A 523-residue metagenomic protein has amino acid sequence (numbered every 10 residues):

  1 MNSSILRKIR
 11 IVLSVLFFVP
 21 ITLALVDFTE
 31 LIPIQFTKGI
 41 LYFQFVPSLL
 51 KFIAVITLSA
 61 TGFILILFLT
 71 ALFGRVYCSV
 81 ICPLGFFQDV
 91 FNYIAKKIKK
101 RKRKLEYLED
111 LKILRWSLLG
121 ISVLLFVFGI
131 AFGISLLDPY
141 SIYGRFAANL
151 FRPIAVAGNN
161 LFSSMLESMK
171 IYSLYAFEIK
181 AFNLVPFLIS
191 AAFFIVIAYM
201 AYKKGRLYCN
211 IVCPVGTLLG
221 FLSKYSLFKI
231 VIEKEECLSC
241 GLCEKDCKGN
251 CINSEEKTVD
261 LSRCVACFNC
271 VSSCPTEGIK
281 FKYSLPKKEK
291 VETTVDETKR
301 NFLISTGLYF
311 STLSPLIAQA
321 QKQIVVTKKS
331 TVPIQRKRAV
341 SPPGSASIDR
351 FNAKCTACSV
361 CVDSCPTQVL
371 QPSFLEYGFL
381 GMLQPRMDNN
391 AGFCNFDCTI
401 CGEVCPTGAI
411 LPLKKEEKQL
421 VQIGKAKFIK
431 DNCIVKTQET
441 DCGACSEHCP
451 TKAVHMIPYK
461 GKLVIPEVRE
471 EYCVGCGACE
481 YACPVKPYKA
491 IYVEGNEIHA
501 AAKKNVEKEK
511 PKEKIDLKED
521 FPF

Functional and structural regions predicted by a protein language model:
M1-K257, S262-R263, F268-F523: Non-ligating segments of multi-cofactor redox enzymes
